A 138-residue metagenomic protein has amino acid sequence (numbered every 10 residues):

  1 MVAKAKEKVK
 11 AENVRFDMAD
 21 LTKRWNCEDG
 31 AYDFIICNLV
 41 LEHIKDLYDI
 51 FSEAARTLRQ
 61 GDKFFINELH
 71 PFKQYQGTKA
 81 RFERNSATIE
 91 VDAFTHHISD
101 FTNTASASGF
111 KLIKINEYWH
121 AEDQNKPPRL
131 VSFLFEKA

Functional and structural regions predicted by a protein language model:
A5-K6: Conserved SAM-binding loop
K10-N26: Conserved SAM-binding strand-loop segment of SAM-dependent methyltransferases
W25-I35: A short acidic, Gly/Pro-enriched loop at the edge of an enzyme's catalytic core that lines a small-molecule cofactor
D33-L47: A short SAM/SAH-binding and catalytic strip from SAM-dependent methyltransferases
Y48-K63: A short glycine-rich, Lys/Arg-flanked "PGG" loop and its adjoining helix->strand segment in the class I
F65-T95: Conserved class I S-adenosyl-L-methionine
A93-I115: Short alpha-helix
E122-A138: Core SAM-dependent methyltransferase catalytic element
